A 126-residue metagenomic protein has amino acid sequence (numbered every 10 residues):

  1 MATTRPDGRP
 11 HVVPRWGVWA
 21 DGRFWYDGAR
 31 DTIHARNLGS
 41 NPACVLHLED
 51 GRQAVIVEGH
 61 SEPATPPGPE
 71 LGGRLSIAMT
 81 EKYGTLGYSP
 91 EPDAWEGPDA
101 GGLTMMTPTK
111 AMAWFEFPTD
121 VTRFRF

Functional and structural regions predicted by a protein language model:
M1-R30, R36-L38, C44-L48, I56-H60: Short beta-strand segments
D31-T32, S89: Structural motif corresponding to alpha-helix initiation and N-cap regions
G39-S40, T80: Alpha-helix boundary recognition
Q53-F126: Charged, gly/pro-rich active-site loop segments
